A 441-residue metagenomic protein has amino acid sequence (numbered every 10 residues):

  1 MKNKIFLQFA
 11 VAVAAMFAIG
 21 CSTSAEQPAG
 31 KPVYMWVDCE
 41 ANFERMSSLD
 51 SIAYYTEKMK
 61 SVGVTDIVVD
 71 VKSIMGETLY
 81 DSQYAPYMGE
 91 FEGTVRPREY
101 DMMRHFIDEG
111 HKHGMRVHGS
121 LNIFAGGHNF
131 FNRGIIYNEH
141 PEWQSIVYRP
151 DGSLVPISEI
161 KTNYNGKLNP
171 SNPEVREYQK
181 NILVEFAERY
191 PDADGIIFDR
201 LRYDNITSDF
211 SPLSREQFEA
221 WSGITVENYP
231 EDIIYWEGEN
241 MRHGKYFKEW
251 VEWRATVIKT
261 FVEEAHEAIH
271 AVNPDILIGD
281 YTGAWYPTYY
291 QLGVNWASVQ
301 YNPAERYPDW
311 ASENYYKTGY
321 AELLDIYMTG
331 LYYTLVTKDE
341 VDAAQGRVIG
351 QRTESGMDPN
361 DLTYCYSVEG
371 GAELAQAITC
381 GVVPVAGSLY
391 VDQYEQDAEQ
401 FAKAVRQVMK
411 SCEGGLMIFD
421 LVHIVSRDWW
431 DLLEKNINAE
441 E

Functional and structural regions predicted by a protein language model:
A29-M46, G119-Y190, W236-F247, V294 (+1 more regions): Active-site-adjacent "subsite" loops/lids of carbohydrate-active enzymes
V37-M46, Y84-Y100, K161-K180, G244-K259 (+2 more regions): The substrate-binding groove and active-site-proximal loops of carbohydrate-active enzymes, especially glycoside
D50-E77, P191-G195, K317-T329, V408-L416: Catalytic domains of carbohydrate-active enzymes, especially glycoside hydrolases
Y55-V64, E109-H111, E139, W143-V147 (+3 more regions): An active-site-proximal structural segment forming one wall of the substrate-binding cleft that immediately precedes
V62-R98, A343-A344: Aromatic-lined carbohydrate-binding/catalytic grooves of carbohydrate-active enzymes
L79-E90, A125-K161, F198-E239, Q291-P303 (+1 more regions): Aromatic- and acidic-residue-enriched segments that line the glycan-binding/catalytic groove of carbohydrate-active
G223-Y394: Glycoside hydrolase catalytic-domain groove-lining segments
Q396-E441: Aromatic-rich peripheral "rim/lid" segments of glycoside hydrolase catalytic domains that contact and position glycan
